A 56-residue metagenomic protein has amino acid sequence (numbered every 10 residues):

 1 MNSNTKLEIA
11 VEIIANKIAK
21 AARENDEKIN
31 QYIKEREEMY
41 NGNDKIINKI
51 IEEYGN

Functional and structural regions predicted by a protein language model:
M1-D26: N-terminal acidic leader/helix
M1-N4, I51-N56: Short intrinsically disordered terminal tails
E8, N30, I47-I51: Generic detector of well-ordered alpha-helical segments enriched in charged/polar residues, highlighting helical
N25-K28, N43: Alpha-helix capping and helix-coil boundary motifs
I29-E37: Short, charged, amphipathic alpha-helical segments
M39-E53: Amphipathic alpha-helical coiled-coil segments
